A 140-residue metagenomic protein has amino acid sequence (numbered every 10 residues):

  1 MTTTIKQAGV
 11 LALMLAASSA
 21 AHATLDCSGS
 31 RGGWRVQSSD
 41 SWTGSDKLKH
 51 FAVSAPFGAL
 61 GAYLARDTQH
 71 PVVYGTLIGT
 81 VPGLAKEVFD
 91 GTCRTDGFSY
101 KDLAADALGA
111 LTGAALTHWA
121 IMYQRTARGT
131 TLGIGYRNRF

Functional and structural regions predicted by a protein language model:
M1-S45, Y100-F140: Replace "edges of transmembrane helices
G32-A65: Glycine/proline-rich, flexible active-site/cofactor-binding loop segments that harbor closely spaced acidic
S45, D67-I78: Membrane-interface starts of transmembrane alpha-helices
A52, V73-L77, L103-A104: Hydrophobic alpha-helical transmembrane segments
A52-D67, A107-A120: Membrane-interfacial alpha-helical segments at the cytosolic side of multi-pass membrane proteins
R66-H70, G91-T95, H118, M122-T126: Transmembrane helix-loop junctions in multipass membrane proteins, especially transporters and channels
G79-E87, A114: Alpha-helical transmembrane segments of multi-pass membrane proteins
L84-A107: Interfacial helix-loop-helix junctions of multi-pass membrane proteins
